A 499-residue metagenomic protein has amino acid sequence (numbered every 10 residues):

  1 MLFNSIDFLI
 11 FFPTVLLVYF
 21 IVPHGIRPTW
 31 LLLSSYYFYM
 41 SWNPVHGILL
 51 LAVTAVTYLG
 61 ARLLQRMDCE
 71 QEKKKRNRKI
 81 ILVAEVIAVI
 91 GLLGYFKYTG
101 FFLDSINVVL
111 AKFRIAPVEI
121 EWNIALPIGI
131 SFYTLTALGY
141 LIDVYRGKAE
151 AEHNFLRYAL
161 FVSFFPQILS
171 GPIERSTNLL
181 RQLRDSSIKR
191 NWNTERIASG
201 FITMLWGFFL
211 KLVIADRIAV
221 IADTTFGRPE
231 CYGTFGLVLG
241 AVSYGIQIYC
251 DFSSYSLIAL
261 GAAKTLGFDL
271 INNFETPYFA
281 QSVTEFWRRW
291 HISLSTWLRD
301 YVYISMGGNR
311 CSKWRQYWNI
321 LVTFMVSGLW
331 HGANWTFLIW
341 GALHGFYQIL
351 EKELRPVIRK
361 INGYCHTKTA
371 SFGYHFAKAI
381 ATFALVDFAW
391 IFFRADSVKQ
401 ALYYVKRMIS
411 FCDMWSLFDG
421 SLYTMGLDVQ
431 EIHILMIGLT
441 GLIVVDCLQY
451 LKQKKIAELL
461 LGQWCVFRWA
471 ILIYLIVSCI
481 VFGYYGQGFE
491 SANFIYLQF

Functional and structural regions predicted by a protein language model:
M1-Q498: Membrane-embedded transmembrane alpha-helical bundles that form the catalytic cores of multi-pass lipid-modifying
